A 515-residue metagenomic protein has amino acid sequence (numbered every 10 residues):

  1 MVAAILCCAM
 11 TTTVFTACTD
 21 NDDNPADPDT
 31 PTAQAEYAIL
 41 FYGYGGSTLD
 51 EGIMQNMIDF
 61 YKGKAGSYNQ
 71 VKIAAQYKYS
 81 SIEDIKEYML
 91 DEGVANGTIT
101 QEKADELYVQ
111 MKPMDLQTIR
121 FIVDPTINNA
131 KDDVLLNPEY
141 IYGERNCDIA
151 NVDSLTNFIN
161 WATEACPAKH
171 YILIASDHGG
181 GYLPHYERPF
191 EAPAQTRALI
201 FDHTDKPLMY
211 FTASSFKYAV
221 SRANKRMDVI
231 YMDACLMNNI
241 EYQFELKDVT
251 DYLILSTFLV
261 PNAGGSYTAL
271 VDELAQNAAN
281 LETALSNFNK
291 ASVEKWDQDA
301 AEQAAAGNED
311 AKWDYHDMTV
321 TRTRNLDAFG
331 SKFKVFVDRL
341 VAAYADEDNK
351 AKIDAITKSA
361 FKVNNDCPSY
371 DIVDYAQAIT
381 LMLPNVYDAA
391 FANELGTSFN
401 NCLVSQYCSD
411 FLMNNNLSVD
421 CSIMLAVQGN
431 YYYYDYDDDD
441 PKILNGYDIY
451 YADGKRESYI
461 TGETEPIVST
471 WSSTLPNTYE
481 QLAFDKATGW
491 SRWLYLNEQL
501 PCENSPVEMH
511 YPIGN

Functional and structural regions predicted by a protein language model:
A3-T13: Bacterial N-terminal signal peptides
T11-A35: Bacterial Sec-dependent N-terminal signal peptides
A35-A38, S67-I73, C166-I172, N224-V229 (+1 more regions): Loop/turn elements at helix/coil->beta-strand transitions in domains of secreted/extracellular proteins
F41-G46, Q76-S80, A175-G179, M232-L236 (+2 more regions): Active-site-proximal beta-strand/loop segments in catalytic clefts of secreted hydrolases
T48-I53, I82-K86, G181-H185, M237-Y242 (+1 more regions): Extracytoplasmic/secreted cell-surface and envelope-processing proteins
L49-I82, M89, G93: N-terminal carbohydrate-binding/catalytic regions of secreted carbohydrate-active enzymes
S81, E92-G93, T98-L135, E139 (+4 more regions): Catalytic-core segments of thiol-dependent peptidases
N160, E164, R188-N515: Terminal, contiguous helix-loop blocks that mediate binding/assembly
